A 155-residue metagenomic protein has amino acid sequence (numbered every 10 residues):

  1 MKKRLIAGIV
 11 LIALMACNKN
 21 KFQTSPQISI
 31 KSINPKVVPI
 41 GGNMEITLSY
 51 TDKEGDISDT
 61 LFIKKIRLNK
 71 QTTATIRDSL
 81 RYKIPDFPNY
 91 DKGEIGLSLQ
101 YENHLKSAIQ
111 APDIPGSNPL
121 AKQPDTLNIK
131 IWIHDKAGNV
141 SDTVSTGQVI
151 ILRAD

Functional and structural regions predicted by a protein language model:
K2-G8: Sec-dependent signal peptide recognition, specifically the positively charged N-region followed immediately by
A13-A16: C-terminal motif of bacterial Sec signal peptides marking the signal peptidase cleavage site
N18-K21: Bacterial signal peptide processing site
S25-D155: First exposed extracellular module after export/assembly in secreted or surface-exposed proteins
